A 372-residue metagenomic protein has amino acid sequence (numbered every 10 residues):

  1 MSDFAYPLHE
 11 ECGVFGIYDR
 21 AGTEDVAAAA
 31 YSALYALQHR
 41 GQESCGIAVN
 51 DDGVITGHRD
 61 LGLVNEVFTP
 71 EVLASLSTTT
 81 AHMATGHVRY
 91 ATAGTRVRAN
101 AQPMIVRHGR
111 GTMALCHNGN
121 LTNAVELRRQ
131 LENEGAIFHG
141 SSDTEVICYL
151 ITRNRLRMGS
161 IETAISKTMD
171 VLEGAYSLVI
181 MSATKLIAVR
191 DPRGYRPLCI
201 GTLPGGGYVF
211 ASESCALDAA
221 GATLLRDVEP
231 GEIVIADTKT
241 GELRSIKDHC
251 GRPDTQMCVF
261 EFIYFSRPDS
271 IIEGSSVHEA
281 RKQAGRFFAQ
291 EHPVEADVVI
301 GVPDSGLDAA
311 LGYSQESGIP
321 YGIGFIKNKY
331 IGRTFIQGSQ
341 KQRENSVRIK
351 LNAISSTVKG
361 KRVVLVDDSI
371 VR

Functional and structural regions predicted by a protein language model:
M1-P230, I235-T238, E242-A296, V302: Conserved short alpha-helical segments that host acidic/polar catalytic motifs at enzyme active sites
V97-A99, K282, F287, L311 (+4 more regions): Feature captures the catalytic cores and cofactor-binding loops of soluble hydro-lyases/lyases that act on carboxylate
A136, R157-M158, P293-D297, Q315-G322 (+1 more regions): Secondary-structure transition/capping motifs at alpha-helix termini and the adjoining loop/turn into the next element
V146-G159, Q315-R333: Amphipathic alpha-helical
A175-Y176, Y195, G205, P230-G231 (+4 more regions): Active-site lining segments that contact anionic ligands and/or coordinate catalytic metals
S276, N352-I354, V366-V371: Short, contiguous acidic/charged loop-to-helix segments that flank catalytic cores in large enzymes
V299, G306-Y313, S317, Y321 (+1 more regions): Extended, hydrophobic alpha-helical segments in both membrane/secreted and soluble proteins
G318-V364: Short, glycine/charge-rich flexible loops or terminal/linker lids adjacent to PRPP-binding catalytic cores
